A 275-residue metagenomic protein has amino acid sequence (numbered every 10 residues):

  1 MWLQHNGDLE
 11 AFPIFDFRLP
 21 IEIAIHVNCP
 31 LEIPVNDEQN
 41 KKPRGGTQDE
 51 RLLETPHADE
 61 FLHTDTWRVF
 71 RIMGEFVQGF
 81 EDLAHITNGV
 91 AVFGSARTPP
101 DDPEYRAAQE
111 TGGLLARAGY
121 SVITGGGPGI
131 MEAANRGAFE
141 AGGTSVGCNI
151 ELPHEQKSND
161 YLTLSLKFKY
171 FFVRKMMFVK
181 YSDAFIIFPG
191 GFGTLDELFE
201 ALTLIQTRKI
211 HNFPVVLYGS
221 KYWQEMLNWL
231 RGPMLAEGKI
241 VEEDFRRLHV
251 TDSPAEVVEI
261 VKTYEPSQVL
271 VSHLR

Functional and structural regions predicted by a protein language model:
M1-Q4, P13-L31: Short, basic, low-complexity termini and linkers enriched in Ser/Thr/Gly/Pro that act as targeting/leader peptides
I33-C148: Glycine-rich beta-alpha loop segments
G79, L83, A141, Y181 (+4 more regions): Change "in soluble alpha/beta enzymes" to "in soluble alpha/beta proteins
L83-H85, L114-A116, F139, Q156-D160 (+3 more regions): Solvent-exposed alpha-helices and their adjacent loops that cap or buttress functional pockets in soluble metabolic
R106, G129-I187: Acidic/glycine-enriched connector segments
L152-K157, T194, Y222-E225: Short gly/pro/ser/thr-enriched loop/turn and capping motifs at secondary-structure boundaries
K169-K221, E265-L270: Active-site/ligand-binding-proximal alpha/beta "capping" segment
L217-R275: C-terminal functional extensions of proteins
